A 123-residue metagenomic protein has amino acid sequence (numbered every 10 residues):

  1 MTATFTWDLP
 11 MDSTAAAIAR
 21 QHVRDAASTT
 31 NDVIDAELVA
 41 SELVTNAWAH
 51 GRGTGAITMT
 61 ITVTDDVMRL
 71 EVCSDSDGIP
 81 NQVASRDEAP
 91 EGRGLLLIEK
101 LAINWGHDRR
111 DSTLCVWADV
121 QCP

Functional and structural regions predicted by a protein language model:
M1-T6, W48-P123: Conserved beta-strand-loop-beta-strand hairpin that lines the nucleotide-binding pocket of ATP/GTP-utilizing enzymes
T6-I18: STAS-typified acidic loop motif
P10, S28-N31, G106: Residues in soluble alpha-helical coiled-coils and helical-bundle/repeat scaffolds
A17-S41: Conserved short strand/loop->alpha-helix "switch" segment adjacent to the catalytic nucleotide/phosphoryl-transfer site
V39, V44-A49: Short, well-structured hydrophobic secondary-structure segments
